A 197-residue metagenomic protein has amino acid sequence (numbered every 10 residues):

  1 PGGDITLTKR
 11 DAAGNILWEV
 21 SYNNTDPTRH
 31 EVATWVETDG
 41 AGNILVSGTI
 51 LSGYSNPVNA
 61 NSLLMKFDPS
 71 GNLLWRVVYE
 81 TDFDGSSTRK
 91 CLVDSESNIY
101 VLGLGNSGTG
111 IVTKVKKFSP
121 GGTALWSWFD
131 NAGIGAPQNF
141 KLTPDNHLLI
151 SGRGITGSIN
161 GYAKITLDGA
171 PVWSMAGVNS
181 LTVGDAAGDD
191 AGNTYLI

Functional and structural regions predicted by a protein language model:
P1-I197: A sequence-level/structural motif corresponding to short, flexible coil/turn segments enriched in small polar residues
